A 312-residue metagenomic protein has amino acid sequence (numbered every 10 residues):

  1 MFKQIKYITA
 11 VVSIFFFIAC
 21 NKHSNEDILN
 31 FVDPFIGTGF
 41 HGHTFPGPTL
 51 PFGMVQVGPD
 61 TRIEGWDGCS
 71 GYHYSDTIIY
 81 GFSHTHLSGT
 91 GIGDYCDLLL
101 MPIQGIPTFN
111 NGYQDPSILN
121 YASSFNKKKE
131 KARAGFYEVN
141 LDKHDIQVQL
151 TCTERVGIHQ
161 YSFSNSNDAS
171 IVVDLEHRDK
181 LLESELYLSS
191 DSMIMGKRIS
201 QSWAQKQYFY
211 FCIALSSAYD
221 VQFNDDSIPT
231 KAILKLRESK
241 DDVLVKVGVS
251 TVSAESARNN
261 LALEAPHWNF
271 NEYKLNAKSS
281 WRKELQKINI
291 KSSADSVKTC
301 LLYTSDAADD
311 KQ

Functional and structural regions predicted by a protein language model:
M1-T9: Bacterial N-terminal signal peptides that target proteins for export
I8, C152, K311-Q312: Intrinsically disordered, low-complexity Ser/Thr/Pro-rich tracts
I18-A19: C-terminal motif of bacterial Sec signal peptides marking the signal peptidase cleavage site
H23-L302: Accessory carbohydrate-recognition regions in carbohydrate-active enzymes
Y303-Q312: Conserved small/polar residues in nucleotide/adenosyl-binding loops
